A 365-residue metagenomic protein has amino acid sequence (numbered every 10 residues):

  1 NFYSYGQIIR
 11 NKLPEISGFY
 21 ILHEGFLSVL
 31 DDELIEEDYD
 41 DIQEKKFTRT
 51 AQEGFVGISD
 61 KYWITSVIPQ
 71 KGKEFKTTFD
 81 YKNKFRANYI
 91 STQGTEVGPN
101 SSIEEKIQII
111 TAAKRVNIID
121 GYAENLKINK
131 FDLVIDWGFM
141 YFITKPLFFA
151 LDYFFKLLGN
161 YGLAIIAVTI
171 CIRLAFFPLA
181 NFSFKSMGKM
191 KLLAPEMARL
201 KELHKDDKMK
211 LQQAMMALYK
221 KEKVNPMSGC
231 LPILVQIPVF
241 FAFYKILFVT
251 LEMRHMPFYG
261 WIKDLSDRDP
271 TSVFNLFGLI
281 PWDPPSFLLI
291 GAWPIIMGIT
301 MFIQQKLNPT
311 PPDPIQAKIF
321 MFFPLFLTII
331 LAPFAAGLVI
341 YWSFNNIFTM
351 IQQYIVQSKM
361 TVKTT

Functional and structural regions predicted by a protein language model:
N1-N129: Soluble non-transmembrane domains of integral membrane proteins
N100, L174-F240, V249, T300-A332 (+1 more regions): Membrane-interface amphipathic helices and adjacent TM-edge segments
D132-K145, E202-M209: Short, membrane-interfacial amphipathic segments enriched in basic
D136-L158, L193, M215, W261-I262 (+1 more regions): Hydrophobic alpha-helical segments of integral membrane proteins, encompassing both true transmembrane helices
L158-Y161, I329-V339: Transmembrane helix interruption/hinge and helix-loop junction motifs
K245-G298: Conserved catalytic motifs of ABC-family nucleotide-binding domains
P294, G337-N346: Hydrophobic core segments of alpha-helical transmembrane domains in multi-pass membrane proteins
